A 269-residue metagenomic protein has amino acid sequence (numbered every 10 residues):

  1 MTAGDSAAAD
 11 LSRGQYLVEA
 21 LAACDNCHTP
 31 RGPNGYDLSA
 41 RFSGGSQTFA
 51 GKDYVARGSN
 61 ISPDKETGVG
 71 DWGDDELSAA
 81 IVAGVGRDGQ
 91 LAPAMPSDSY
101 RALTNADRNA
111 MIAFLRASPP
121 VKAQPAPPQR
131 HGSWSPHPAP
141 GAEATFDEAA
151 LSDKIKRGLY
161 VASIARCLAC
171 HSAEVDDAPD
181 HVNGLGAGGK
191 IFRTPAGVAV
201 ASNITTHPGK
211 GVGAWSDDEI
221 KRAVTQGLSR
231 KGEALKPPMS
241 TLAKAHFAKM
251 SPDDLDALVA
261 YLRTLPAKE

Functional and structural regions predicted by a protein language model:
M1-E19, S135-S163, D177, K210: Electrostatic cytochrome c docking/interface patches
A7, V55-G58, D74-A123, A201 (+2 more regions): Extracytoplasmic c-type cytochrome modules immediately beyond a signal peptide or single-pass transmembrane anchor
A8-D25, N105, I155-L168, V182 (+6 more regions): Sequence context surrounding c-type heme c attachment/ligation sites in exported
G14, L21-R31, L77, M111 (+5 more regions): The canonical Cys-X-X-Cys-His
C27-P33, V82-A83, P96, R116-A117 (+3 more regions): Detector for the c-type heme attachment site
F42-E76, D98-R108, N183-S229, A243-L255: Electron-transfer interface patches adjacent to heme c in soluble/periplasmic c-type cytochromes and di-/multiheme
D74, D107, F114-A123, A162 (+4 more regions): Ligand-binding pocket scaffold of soluble enzyme catalytic domains
K122-W134: Extended, well-folded interaction surfaces typified by the phenylalanyl-tRNA synthetase beta subunit core
